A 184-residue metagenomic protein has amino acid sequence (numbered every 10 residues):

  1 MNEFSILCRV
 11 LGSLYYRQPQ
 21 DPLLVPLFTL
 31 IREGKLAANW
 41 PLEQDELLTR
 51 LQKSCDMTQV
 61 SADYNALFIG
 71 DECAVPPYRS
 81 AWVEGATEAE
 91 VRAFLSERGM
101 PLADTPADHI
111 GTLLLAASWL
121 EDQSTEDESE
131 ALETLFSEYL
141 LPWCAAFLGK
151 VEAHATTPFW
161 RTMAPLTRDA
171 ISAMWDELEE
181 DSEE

Functional and structural regions predicted by a protein language model:
M1-E184: Surface/interface-facing alpha-helical segments and adjacent flexible terminal/loop regions used for partner/assembly
